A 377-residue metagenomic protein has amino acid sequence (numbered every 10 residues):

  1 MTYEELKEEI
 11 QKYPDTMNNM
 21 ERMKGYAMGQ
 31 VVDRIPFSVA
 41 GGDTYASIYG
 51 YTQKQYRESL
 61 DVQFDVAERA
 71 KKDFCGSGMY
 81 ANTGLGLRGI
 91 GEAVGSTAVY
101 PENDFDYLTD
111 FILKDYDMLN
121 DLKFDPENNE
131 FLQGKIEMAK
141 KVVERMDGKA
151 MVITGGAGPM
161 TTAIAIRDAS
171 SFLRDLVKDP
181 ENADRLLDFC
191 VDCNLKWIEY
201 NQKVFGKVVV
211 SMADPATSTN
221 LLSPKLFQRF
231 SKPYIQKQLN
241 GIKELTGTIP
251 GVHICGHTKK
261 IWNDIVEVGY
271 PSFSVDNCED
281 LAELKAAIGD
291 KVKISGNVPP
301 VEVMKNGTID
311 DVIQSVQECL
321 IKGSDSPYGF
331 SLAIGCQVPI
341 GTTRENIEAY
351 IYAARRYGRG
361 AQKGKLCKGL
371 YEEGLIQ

Functional and structural regions predicted by a protein language model:
M1-T44, Y51-Y56, V66, M79-A81 (+2 more regions): Active-site loop segments of alpha/beta catalytic cores
G42-A46, G86-R88: Short active-site-proximal "capping" loops at secondary-structure junctions
E58-L60: Ser/Thr/Asn(+Pro)-rich, low-complexity disordered segments
V62-F64: Loop-to-helix transition at the N-terminal end of transmembrane alpha-helices
V66-T97: Glycine-rich, N-terminal phosphate-binding loop and its surrounding beta-alpha-beta segment
L113-L119: Residues forming anionic-ligand binding surfaces in small-molecule and nucleic-acid pockets of primarily soluble enzymes
